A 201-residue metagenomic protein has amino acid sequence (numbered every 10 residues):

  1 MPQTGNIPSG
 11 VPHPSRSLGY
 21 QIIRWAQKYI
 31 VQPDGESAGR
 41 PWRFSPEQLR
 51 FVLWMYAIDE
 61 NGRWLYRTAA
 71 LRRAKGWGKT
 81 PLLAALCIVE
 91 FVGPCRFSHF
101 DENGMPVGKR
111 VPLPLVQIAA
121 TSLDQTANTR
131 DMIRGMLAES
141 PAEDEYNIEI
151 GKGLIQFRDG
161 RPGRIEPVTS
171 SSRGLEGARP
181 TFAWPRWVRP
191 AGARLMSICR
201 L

Functional and structural regions predicted by a protein language model:
M1-L201: Phosphate/NTP-binding elements of NTP-utilizing enzymes
